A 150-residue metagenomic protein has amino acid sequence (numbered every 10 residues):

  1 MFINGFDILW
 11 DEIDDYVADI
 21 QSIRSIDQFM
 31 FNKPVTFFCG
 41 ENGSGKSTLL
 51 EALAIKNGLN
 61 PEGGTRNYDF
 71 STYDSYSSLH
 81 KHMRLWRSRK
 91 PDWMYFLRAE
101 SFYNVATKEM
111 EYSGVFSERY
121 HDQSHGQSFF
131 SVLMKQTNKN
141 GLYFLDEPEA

Functional and structural regions predicted by a protein language model:
M1-D27: N-terminal pre-Walker A segment at the start of P-loop NTPase domains
D14-Y16, R119-Q123: Short, flexible loop segments at the rims of nucleotide/cofactor-binding pockets, characterized by
I23-K33, Q136-N138: Phosphate-binding P-loop
K33-F37, S47-E111: ABC ATPase nucleotide-binding domain signature region
T36, E149-A150: Catalytic acidic motif of RecA-like/P-loop NTPases
G40: The Walker A (P-loop) glycine that initiates the GxxxxGKT/S ATP-binding motif of P-loop NTPases
G43-S44: ATP-binding Walker
Q123-P148: GG-anchored amphipathic helix commonly corresponding to the ABC/SMC/Rad50 NBD signature/C-loop
